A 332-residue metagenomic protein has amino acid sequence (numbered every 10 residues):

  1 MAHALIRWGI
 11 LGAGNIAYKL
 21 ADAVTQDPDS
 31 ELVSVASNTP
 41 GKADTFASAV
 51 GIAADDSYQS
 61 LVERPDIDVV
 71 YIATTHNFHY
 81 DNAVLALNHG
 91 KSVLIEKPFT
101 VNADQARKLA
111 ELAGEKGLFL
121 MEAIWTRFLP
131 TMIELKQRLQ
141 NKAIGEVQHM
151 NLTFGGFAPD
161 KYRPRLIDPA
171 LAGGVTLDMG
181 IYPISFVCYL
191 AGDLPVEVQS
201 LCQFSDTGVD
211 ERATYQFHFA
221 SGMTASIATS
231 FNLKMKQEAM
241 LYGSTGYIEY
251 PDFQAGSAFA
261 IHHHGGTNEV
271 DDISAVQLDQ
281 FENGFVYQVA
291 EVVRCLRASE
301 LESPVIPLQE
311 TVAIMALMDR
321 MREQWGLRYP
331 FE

Functional and structural regions predicted by a protein language model:
M1-A2, V69-Y71, A220, E291-E332: C-terminal helix-rich "cap/oligomerization" subdomain common to oxidoreductases
M1-V50, L327: N-terminal Rossmann-like dinucleotide-binding module
L20, V50-E111: Beta-loop-alpha module in the N-terminal Rossmann-like domain of NAD(P)-dependent dehydrogenases, especially those
D56, I95, L120-E122, Y250: Hydrophobic residues in well-ordered beta-strands that form the structural core
K108-W125, E146-Q148: Rossmann-fold dehydrogenase core element
T126-Q199: Predominantly a Rossmann-like dinucleotide-binding segment in NAD(P)-dependent oxidoreductases
S185-S257, G284, V292-A298: Contiguous beta-strand/loop segments that form the cofactor/metal-binding neighborhood of enzyme cores
V276-A290, I306: Active-site loop of classical SDR/Rossmann-like NAD(P)-dependent oxidoreductases, centered on the catalytic Tyr-X3-Lys
